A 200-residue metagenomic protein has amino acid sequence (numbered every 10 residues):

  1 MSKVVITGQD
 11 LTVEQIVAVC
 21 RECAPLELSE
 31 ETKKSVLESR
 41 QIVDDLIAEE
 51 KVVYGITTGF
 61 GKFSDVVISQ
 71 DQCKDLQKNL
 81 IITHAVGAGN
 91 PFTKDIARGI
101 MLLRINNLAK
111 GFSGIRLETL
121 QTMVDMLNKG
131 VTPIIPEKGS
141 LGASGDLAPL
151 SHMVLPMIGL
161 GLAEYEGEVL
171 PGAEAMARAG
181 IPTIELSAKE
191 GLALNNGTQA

Functional and structural regions predicted by a protein language model:
M1-A200: Conserved, well-structured ligand/cofactor-binding cores
